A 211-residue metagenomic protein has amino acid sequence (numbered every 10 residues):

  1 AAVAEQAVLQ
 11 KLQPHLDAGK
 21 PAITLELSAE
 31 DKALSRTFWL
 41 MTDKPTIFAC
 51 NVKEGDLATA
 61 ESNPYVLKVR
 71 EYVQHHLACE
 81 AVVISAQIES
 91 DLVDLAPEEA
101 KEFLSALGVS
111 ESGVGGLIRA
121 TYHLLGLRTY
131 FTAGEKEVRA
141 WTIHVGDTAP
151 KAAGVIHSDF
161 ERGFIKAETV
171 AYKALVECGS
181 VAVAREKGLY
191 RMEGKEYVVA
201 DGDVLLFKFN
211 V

Functional and structural regions predicted by a protein language model:
A1-A200, L205, N210-V211: C-terminal-of-GTPase-core extension/linker across diverse P-loop GTPases
